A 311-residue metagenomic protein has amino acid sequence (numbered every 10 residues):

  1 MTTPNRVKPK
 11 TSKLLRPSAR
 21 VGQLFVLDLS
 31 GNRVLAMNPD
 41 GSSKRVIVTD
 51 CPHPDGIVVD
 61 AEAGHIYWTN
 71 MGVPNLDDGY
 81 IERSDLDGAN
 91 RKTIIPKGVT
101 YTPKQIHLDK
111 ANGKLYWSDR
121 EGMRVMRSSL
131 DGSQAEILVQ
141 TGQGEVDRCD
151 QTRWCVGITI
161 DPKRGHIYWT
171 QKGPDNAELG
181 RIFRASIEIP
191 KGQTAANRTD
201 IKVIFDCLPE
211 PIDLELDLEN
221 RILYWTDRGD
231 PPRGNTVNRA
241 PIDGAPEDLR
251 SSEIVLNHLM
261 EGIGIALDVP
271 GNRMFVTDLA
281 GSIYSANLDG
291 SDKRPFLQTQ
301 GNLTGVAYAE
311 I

Functional and structural regions predicted by a protein language model:
P4-V46, V59: An edge-strand/N-cap motif at the start of beta-rich repeat modules
V7-G22, C51-G64, M71, G98-K114 (+7 more regions): Beta-rich, blade/repeat-based domains predominating in secreted/periplasmic proteins but also intracellular
V21, G31, A63, D78 (+9 more regions): Surface-exposed loop/turn positions within WD40 beta-propeller blades
L29, M71-G72, R120, L130 (+6 more regions): Short loop/turn segments immediately following the C-termini of beta-strands
S30, D50, D87, V99 (+8 more regions): Conserved loop/turn at the beginning of each blade in beta-propeller domains
N32-L35, L76-E82, M123-R127, N176-A185 (+2 more regions): Structural motif
S42-V48, N90-K97, Q134-C149, T199-F205 (+2 more regions): A short beta-strand motif characteristic of beta-propeller blades
S129-L130, A185-T194, A240-E247: Short loop/turn segments immediately following beta-strands, especially the blade-tip and inter-blade linker loops
